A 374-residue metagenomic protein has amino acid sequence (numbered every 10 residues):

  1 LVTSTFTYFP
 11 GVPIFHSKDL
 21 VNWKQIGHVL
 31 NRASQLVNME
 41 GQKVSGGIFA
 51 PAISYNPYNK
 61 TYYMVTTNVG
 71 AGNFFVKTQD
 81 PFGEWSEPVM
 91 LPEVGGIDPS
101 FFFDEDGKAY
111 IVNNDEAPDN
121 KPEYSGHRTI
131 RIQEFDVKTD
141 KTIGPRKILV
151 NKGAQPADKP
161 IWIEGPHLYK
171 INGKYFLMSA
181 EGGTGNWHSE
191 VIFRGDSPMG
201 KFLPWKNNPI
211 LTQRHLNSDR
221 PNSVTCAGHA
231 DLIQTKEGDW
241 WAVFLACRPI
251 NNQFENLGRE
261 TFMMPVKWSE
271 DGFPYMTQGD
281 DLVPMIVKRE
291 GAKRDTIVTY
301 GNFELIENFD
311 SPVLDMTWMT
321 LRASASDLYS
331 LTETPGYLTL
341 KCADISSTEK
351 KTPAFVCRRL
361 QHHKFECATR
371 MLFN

Functional and structural regions predicted by a protein language model:
L1-N374: Carbohydrate-active catalytic/glycan-binding domains of CAZyme proteins, especially the secreted or lumenal ectodomains
